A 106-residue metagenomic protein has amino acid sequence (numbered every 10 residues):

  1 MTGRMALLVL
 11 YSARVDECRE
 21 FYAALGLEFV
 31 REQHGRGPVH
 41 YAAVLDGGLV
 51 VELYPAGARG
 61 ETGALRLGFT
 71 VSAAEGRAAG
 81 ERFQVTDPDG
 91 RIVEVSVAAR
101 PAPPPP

Functional and structural regions predicted by a protein language model:
M1, A73-P106: Vicinal oxygen chelate
M1-R4, R59-A64: Short glycine-enriched loop/turn motifs at secondary-structure junctions
T2, V9-V51: Core segments of cupin and vicinal oxygen chelate
L7, H40, R66, R82: Conserved beta-strand and immediately adjacent loop positions that scaffold enzyme active sites
G35, A56, S96-A98: Residue-level structural signal for beta-strand termini and adjacent loop
G35-V39, E61, A79-E81: Short acidic/glycine-enriched loop/turn segments that link adjacent beta-strands
D46-V51, A58-G60, A74: Short, charged/polar surface micro-motifs in flexible loops or helix N-caps
E61-A79: Mid-chain, well-packed structural core segment of small domains
